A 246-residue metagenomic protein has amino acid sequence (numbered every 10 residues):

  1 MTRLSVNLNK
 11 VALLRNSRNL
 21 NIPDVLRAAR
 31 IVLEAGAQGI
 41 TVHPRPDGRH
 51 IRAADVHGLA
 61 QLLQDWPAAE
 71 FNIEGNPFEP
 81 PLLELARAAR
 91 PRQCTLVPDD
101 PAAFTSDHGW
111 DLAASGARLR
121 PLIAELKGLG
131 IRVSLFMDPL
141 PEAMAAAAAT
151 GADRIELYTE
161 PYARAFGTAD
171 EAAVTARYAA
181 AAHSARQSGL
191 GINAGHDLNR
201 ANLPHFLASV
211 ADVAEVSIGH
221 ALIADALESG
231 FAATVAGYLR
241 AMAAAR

Functional and structural regions predicted by a protein language model:
M1-N72, P77-F78, R87-P91, A146-A149 (+1 more regions): Conserved N-terminal beta1-alpha1 strand-loop-helix module at the mouth
M1-S17, P98-D100, F104-H108, L119-R120 (+1 more regions): N-terminal small/glycine-rich loop or linker at the start of catalytic domains across soluble metabolic enzymes
T2-L8, I40-V42, A69-G75, C94-L96 (+5 more regions): Hydrophobic faces of well-ordered beta-strands that scaffold small-molecule active sites in alpha/beta enzyme cores
N21-P23, P46-Q64, P77-R87, A102-E125 (+4 more regions): Active-site-adjacent beta->alpha loops and helix N-cap segments on the catalytic face of soluble alpha/beta enzymes
A35-Q38, P121-V133, A181-I192, A245: A structural motif corresponding to the C-terminal end of an alpha-helix and its immediate exit/capping segment
G36-Q38, L63-D65, A88-C94, G128 (+2 more regions): Glycine-enriched alpha-helix->loop->beta-strand junction motifs that scaffold or abut catalytic
T95-A103, R154-F166, A211-F231: Glycine-rich phosphate-binding active-site loops on the catalytic face of alpha/beta enzymes
L190-R246: C-terminal alpha-helical cap/extension of soluble enzyme domains
